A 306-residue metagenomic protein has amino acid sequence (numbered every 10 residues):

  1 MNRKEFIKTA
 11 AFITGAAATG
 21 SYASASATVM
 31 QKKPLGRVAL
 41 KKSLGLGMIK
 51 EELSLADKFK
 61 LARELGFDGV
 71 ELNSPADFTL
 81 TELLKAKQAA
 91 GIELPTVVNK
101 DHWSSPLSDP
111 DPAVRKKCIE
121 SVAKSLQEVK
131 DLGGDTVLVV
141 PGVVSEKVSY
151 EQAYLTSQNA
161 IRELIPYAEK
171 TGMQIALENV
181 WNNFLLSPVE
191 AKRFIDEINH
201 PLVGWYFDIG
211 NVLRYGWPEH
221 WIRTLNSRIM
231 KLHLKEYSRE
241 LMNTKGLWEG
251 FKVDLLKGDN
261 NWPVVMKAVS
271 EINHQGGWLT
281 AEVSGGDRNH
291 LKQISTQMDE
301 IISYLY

Functional and structural regions predicted by a protein language model:
N2-S43, M48, E52-R63, P188-G204 (+1 more regions): Histidine-acidic metal/acid-base catalytic patches
A10-A18, K32-G36, S108-G204, P263 (+1 more regions): Active-site acidic/histidine proton-transfer and metal-coordination neighborhood in alpha/beta enzyme cores
G47-I49, N73-P75, N99-H102, G142-V144 (+4 more regions): Active-site beta-loop-alpha junctions enriched in small/polar residues
A56-A76: Catalytic domains of carbohydrate-active enzymes, especially glycoside hydrolases
F67, V129, G134, I229 (+1 more regions): A structural motif
E71, T96, L138, M230-H233 (+1 more regions): Conserved beta-strand positions in the central sheet of alpha/beta enzyme cores
L72-Q88, P141-V148: Glycine-rich, proline-tolerant flexible connector loops at the mouths of alpha/beta enzymes
D77-G91, S121-D131, W217-M230, K267-A268: Short amphipathic alpha-helices and their capping/turn segments at secondary-structure boundaries
